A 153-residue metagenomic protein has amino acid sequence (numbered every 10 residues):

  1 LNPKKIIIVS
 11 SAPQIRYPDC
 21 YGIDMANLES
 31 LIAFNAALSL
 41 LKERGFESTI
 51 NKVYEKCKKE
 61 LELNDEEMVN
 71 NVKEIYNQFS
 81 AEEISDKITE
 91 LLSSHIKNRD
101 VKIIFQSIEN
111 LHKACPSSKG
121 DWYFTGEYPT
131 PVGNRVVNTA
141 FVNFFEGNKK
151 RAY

Functional and structural regions predicted by a protein language model:
L1-Y153: PRPP-associated nucleotide enzymes
